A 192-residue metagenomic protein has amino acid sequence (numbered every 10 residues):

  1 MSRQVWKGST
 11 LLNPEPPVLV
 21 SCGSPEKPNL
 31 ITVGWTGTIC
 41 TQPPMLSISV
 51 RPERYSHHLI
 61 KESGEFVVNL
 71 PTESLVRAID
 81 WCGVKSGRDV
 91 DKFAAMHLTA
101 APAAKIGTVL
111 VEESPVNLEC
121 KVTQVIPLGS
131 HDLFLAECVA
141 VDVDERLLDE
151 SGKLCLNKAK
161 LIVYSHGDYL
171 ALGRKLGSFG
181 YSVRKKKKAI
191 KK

Functional and structural regions predicted by a protein language model:
M1-K192: Basic, polyanion-binding surface patches
